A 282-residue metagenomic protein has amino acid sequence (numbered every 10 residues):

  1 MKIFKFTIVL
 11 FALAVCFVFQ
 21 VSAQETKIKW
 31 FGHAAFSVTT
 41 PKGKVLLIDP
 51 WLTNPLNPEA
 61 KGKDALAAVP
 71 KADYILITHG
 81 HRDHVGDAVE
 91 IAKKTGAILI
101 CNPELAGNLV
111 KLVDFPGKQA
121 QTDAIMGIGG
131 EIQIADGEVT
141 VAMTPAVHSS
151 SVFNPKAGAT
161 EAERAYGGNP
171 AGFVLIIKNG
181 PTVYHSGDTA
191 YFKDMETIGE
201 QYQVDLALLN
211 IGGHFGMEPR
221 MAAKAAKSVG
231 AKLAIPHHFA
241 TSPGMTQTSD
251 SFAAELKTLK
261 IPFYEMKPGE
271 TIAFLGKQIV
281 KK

Functional and structural regions predicted by a protein language model:
M1-F6: Positively charged n-region of N-terminal signal peptides that target proteins for export
I8-V18: Bacterial N-terminal signal peptides
V18-E25: Sec/Tat signal peptide C-region and signal peptidase I cleavage site
P41-R82, G86-E90, P116-K118, S150-Y166 (+1 more regions): Pre-active-site segment of Zn-dependent metallo-hydrolases
I48-D49, A72-G80, I100-P103, V183-G187 (+3 more regions): Active-site neighborhood of phospho(di)ester-bond hydrolases with catalytic His/Asp-centered motifs
N54-P55, R82-G86, A106-L109, G130-I132 (+5 more regions): Active-site environment of divalent metal-dependent phosphoester hydrolases
L99, V110-I134, A223, K227-K282: Binuclear metal-ion centers of metallo-dependent hydrolases, dominated by the metallo-beta-lactamase
F153-P155, A159-S228: Active-site-proximal loop/helix segments of hydrolase catalytic cores
